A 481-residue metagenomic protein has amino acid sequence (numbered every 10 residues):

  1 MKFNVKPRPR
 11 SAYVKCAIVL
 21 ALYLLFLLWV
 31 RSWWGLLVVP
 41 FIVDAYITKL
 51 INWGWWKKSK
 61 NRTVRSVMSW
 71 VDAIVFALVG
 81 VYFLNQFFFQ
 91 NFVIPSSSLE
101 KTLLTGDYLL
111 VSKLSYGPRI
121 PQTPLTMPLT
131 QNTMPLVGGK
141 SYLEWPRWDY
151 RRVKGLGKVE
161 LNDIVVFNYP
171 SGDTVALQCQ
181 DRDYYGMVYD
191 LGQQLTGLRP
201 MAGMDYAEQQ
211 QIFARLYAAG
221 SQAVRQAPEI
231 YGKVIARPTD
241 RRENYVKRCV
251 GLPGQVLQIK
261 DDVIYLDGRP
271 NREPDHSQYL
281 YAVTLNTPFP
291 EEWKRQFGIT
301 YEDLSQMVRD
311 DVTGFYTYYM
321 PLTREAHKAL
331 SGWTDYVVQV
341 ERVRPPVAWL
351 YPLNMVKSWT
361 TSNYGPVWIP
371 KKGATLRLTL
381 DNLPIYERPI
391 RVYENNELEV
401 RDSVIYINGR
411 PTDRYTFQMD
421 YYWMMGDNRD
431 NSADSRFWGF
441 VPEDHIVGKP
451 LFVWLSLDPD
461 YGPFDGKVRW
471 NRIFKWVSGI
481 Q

Functional and structural regions predicted by a protein language model:
M1-Q481: Extended hydrophobic leader/signal-anchor segments used for secretion and membrane insertion
